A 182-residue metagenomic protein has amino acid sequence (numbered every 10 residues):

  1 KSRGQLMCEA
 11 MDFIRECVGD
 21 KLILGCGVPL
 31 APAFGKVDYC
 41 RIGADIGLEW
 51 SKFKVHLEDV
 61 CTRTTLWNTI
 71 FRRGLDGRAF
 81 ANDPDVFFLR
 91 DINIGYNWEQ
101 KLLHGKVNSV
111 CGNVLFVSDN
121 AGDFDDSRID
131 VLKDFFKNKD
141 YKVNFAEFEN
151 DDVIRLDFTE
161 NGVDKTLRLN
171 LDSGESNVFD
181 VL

Functional and structural regions predicted by a protein language model:
K1: Active-site groove signature of glycoside hydrolases
G4-D123: Glycan-recognition surfaces
D12, E16, D130, D134-K137 (+1 more regions): Polar/charged alpha-helical tracts
Y39, L48, R128-F135, D157: Short alpha-helical interface elements
R41-I46, F135-F145, E160-L167: Short, charged low-complexity intrinsically disordered segments located at boundaries of structured domains
R90, S118-N120, K139, D151 (+1 more regions): Surface-exposed loop/turn and secondary-structure junction residues enriched for glycine/proline
L102-H104, N108-F116, F148-L182: Carbohydrate-binding surface patches
G105-E147: Aromatic- and carboxylate-lined catalytic core of secreted/periplasmic carbohydrate-active enzymes
